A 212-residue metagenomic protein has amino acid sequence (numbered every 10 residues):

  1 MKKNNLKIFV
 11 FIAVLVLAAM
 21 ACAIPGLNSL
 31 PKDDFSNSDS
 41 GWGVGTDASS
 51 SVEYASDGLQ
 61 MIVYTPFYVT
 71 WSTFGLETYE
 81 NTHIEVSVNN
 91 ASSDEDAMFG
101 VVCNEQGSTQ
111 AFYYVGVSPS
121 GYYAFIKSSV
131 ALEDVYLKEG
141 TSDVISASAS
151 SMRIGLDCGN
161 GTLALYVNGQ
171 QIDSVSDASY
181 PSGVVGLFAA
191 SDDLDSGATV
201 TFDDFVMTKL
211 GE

Functional and structural regions predicted by a protein language model:
A19-A21: C-terminal motif of bacterial Sec signal peptides marking the signal peptidase cleavage site
I24-T46, D203: Extracellular carbohydrate-recognition regions
S50-V69, Y123, F188: Short carbohydrate-recognition loop motifs
Q60-V69, S129-Y136, D193: Extracellular beta-rich ligand/substrate-recognition surface
Y64-S129: Secretory/extracellular carbohydrate-interaction modules and structurally similar beta-sandwich "look-alikes"
S150-A164: Localized edge beta-strand/strand-to-loop motifs within extracellular or lumenal beta-rich domains
Y166-Q170: Short strand-turn-strand beta-turns centered on an Asx-Gly dipeptide
V175-D204: Flexible glycan-contacting loops in extracellular carbohydrate-active proteins
